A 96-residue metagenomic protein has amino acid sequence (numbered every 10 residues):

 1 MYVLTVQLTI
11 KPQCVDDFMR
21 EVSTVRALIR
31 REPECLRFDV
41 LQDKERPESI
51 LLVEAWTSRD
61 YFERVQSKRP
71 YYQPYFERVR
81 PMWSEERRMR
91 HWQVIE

Functional and structural regions predicted by a protein language model:
Y2-T9, D39-Q66: Short, well-ordered beta-strand segments in beta-rich or mixed alpha/beta enzyme and ligand-binding folds
I10-F18: Short, surface-exposed ligand-recognition loops at beta-strand->loop->(often short) alpha-helix junctions that present
T24, L28-L36, A55-M89: An amphipathic, aromatic/His-enriched active-site/gating alpha helix that lines ligand/cofactor pockets
V40, M89-V94: Hydrophobic/anchoring residues in structured secondary elements
K44, E85-E86, I95: Surface-exposed loop/turn and secondary-structure junction residues enriched for glycine/proline
